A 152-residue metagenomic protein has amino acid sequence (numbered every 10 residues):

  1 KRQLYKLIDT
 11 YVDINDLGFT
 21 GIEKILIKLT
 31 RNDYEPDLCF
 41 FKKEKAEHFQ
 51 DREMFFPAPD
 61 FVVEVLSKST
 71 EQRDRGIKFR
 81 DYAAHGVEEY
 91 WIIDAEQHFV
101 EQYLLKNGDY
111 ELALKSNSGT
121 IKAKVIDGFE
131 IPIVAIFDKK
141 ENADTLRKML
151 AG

Functional and structural regions predicted by a protein language model:
K1-G152: Gly/Pro/Ser/Thr-rich low-complexity, intrinsically disordered segments predominantly at protein N-termini
